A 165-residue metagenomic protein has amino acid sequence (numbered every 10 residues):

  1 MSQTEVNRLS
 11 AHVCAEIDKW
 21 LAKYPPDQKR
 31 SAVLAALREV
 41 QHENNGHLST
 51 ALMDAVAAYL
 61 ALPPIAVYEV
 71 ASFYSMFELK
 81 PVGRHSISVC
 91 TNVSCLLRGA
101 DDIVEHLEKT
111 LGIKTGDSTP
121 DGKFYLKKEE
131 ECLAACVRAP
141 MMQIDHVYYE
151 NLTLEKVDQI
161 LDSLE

Functional and structural regions predicted by a protein language model:
M1-E165: Signature of N-terminal electron-transfer/Fe-S-associated modules in redox systems
